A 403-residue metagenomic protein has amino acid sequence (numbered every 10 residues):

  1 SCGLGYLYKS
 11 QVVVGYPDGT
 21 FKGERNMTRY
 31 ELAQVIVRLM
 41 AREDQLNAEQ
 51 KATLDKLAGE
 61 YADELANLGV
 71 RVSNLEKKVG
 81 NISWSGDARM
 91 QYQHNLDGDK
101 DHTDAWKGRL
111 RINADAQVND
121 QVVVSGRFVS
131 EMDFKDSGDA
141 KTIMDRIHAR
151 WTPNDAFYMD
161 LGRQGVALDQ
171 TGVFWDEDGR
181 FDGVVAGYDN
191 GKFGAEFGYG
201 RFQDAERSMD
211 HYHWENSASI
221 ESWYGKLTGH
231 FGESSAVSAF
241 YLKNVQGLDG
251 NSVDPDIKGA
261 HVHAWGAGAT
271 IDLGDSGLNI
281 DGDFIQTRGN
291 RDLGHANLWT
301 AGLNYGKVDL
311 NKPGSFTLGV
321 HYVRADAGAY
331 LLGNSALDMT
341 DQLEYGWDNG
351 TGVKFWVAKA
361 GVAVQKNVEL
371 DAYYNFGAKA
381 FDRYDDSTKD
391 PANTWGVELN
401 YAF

Functional and structural regions predicted by a protein language model:
S1-R89: N-terminal periplasmic/intermembrane-space "pro-region" immediately following the signal or transit peptide
G15, D120-V122, R127, A156-F157 (+10 more regions): A generic structural signal for ordered secondary structure
T20-N26, Q91-T103, F134-D139, T152 (+2 more regions): Outer-membrane beta-barrel pore domains
R42-D44, G187-N190, G346-G350: Short, surface-exposed, polar/charged, turn-prone segments marking secondary-structure boundaries
R42-E43, E49, L96, V124 (+1 more regions): Generic macromolecular interface patches on structured domains
A62-S85, G225, H230, S234-V237 (+1 more regions): Charged interaction patches that mediate protein-protein contacts
N81, D87, Q93, D101-D210 (+2 more regions): Outer membrane beta-barrel
Q203-D275: Extended alpha-helical regions
